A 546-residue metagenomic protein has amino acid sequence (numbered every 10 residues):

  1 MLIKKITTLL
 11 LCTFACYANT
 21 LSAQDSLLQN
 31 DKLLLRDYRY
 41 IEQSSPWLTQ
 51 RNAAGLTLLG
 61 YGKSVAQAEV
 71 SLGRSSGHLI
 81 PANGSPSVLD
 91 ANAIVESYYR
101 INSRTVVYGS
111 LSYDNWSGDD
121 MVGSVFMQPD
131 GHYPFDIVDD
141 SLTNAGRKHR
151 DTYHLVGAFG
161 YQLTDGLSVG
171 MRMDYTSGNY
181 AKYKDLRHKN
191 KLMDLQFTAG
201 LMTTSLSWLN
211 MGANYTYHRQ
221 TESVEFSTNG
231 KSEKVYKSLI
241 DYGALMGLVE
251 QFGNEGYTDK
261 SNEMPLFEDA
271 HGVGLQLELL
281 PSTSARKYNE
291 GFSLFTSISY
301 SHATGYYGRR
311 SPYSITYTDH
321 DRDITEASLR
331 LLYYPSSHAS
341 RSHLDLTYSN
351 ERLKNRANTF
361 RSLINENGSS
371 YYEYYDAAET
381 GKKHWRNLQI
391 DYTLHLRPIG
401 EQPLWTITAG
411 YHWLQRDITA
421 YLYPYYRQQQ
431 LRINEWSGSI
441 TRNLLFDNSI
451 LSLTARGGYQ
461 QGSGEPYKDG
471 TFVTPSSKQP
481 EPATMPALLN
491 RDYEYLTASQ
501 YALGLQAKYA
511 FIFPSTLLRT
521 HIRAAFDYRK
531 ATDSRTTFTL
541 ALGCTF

Functional and structural regions predicted by a protein language model:
L9-Y17: Bacterial N-terminal signal peptides
T20-M121: N-terminal, post-signal peptide beta-strand-biased segments of exported outer-membrane/organellar beta-barrel and other
S26-L34, S207, S534-F546: Outer-membrane beta-barrel "beta-signal"
V70-I80, D174-A181, L518-K530: Transmembrane beta-strand segments that form the barrel wall of outer-membrane beta-barrel proteins
S75-N92, N144-K148, G178-L192, N262-L266 (+1 more regions): Outer-membrane beta-barrel proteins
W116-D151, N214, E222: Outer-membrane beta-barrel translocator/channel fold
P129-D139, Y242-K287, G291-T545: Outer membrane beta-barrel transmembrane domains
D151-M246: Internal, well-ordered domain-core segments that constitute the primary functional module of diverse proteins
